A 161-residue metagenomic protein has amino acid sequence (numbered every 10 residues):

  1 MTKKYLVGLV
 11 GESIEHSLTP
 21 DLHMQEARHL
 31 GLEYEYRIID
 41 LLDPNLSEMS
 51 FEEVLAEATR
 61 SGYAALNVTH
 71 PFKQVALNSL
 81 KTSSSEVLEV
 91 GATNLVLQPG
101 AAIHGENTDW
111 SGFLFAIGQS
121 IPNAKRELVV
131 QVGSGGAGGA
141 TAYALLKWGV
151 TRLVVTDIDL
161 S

Functional and structural regions predicted by a protein language model:
T2-I121: Phosphate/diphosphate ligand-binding glycine-rich loop within oxidoreductases
E12, G133-G135, I158: Glycine-rich Rossmann-fold phosphate-binding loop(s) that bind the pyrophosphate of adenine dinucleotide cofactors
L30, W148-G149: Conserved dinucleotide-binding and phosphotransfer motif residues
P99, P122-V129, V150: Short helix-loop-beta connector
G138-G139: N-terminal Rossmann-fold NAD(P) dinucleotide-binding loop
A142, L146-K147: Gly/Ala-rich phosphate-binding loop of Rossmann-like dinucleotide-binding domains, activating on the conserved
V150-S161: NAD(P)-binding Rossmann-fold cofactor-contacting core
